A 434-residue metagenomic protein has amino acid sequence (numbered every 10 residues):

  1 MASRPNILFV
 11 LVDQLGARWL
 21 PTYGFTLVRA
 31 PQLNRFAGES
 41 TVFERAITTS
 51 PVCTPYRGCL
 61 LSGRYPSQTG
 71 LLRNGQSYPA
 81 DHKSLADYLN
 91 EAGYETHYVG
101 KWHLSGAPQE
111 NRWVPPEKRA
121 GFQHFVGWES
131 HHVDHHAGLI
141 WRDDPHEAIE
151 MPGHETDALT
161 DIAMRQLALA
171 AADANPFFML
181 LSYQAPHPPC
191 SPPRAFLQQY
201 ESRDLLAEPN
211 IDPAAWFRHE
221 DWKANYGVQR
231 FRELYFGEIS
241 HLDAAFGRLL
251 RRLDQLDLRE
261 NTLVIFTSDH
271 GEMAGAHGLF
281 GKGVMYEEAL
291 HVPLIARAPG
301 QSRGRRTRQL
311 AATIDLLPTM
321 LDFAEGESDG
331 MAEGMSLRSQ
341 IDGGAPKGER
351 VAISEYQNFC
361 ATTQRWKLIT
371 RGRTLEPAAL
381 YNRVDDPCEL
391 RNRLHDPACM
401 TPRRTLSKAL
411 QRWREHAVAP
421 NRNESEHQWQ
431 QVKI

Functional and structural regions predicted by a protein language model:
M1-G372, E376-A378, P387-I434: Formylglycine-dependent sulfatase
V384: Residues forming the ATP-binding cleft of Hanks-type serine/threonine protein kinase domains
